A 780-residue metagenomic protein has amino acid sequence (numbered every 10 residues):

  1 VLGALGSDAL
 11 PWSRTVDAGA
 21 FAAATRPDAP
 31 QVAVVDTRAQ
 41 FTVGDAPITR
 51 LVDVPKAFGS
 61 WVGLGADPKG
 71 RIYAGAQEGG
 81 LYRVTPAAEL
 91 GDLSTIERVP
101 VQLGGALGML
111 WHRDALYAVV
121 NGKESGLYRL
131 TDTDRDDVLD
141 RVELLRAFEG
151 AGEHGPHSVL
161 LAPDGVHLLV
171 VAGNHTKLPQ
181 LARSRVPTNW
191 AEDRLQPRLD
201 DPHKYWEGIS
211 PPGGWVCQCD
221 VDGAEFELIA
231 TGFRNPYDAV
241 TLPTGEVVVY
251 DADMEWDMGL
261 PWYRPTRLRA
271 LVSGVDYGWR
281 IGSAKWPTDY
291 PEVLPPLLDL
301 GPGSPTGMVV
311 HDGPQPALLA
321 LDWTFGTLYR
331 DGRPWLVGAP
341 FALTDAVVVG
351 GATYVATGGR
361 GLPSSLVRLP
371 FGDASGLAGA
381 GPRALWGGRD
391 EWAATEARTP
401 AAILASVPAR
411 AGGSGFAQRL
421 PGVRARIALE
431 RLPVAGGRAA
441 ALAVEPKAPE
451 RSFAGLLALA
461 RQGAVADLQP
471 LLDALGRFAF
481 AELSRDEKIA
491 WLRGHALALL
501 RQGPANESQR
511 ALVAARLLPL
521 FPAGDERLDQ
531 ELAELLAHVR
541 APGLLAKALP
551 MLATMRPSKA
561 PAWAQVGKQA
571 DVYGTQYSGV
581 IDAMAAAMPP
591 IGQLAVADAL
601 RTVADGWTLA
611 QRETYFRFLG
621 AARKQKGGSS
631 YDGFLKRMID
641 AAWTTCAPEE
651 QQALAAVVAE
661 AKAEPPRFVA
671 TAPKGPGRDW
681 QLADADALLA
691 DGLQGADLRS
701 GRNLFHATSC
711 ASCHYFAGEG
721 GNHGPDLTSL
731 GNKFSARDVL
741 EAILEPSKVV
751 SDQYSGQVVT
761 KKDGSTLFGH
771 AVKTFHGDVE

Functional and structural regions predicted by a protein language model:
V1-R398, A661, P665-A670, F716-E719: Beta-propeller domains with acidic blade repeats across secreted/periplasmic ectodomains and cytosolic WD/CNH propellers
G3, R269-S273, L457, R493 (+1 more regions): Generic alpha-helical structural context detector
C217, R269, P550, N703-F716 (+5 more regions): C-type cytochrome heme c attachment motif
F325-D331, S365-L366, G422, L468-L472 (+3 more regions): Beta-strand-rich binding/interaction modules
L343-V347, G359, W607-A610, D763-T766 (+1 more regions): C-terminal structured "cap/appendage" subdomains that terminate the fold
G358, A374-L704, H723, L730-N732 (+2 more regions): Long, ordered, helix-rich scaffold segments
V749-Q753: Active-site phosphate-binding and catalytic loops of NTP-dependent enzymes
